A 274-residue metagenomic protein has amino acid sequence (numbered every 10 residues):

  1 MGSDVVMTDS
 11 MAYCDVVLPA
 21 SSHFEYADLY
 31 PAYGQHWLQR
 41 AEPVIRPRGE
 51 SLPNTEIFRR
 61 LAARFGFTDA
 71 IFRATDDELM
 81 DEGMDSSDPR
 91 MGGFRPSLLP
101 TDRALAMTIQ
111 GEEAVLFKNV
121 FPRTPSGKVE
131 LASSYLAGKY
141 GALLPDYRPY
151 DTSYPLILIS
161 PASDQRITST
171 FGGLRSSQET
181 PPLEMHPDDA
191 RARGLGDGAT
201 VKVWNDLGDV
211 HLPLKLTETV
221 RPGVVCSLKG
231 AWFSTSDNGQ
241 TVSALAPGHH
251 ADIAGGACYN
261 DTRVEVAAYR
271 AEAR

Functional and structural regions predicted by a protein language model:
M1, V16-L18, L183: Hydrophobic/aromatic beta-strand patches that form the interior of the parallel beta-sheet core in alpha/beta enzyme
G2-D4, P161: Short His-Asn-centered micro-motif
D4, F24, P31, P43-S51 (+2 more regions): Hydrophobic alpha-helical scaffolding
M7-A41: Flexible glycine/proline-rich, aromatic-decorated loop/lid segments
Y13, V17-A20, R60-R64, D146 (+4 more regions): Generic, well-ordered alpha-helical scaffold segments in large soluble proteins
Q39, P125, W204-G208: Short strand-coil-strand connectors
R48, P53-D102, T168-L183, D188-R274: Long, contiguous, secondary-structure-rich segments that constitute the structural scaffold of globular domains
E78-G173: Long, low-complexity segments enriched in small/aliphatic residues
